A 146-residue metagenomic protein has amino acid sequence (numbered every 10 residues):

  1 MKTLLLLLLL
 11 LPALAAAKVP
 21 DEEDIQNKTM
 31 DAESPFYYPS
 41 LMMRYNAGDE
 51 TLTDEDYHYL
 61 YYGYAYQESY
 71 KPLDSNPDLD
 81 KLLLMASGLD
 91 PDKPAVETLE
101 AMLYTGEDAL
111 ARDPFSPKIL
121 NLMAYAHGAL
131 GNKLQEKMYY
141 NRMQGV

Functional and structural regions predicted by a protein language model:
L8-A17: Hydrophobic h-region of N-terminal signal peptides that target proteins for export in Gram-negative bacteria
A17-E100: N-terminal alpha-helical interaction modules that lie
D78, L120-M123: TPR repeat positional signature
D108-A109, M143: Canonical positions in the second alpha-helix
D113-F115, G131: Short coil turns that delineate tetratricopeptide repeat
